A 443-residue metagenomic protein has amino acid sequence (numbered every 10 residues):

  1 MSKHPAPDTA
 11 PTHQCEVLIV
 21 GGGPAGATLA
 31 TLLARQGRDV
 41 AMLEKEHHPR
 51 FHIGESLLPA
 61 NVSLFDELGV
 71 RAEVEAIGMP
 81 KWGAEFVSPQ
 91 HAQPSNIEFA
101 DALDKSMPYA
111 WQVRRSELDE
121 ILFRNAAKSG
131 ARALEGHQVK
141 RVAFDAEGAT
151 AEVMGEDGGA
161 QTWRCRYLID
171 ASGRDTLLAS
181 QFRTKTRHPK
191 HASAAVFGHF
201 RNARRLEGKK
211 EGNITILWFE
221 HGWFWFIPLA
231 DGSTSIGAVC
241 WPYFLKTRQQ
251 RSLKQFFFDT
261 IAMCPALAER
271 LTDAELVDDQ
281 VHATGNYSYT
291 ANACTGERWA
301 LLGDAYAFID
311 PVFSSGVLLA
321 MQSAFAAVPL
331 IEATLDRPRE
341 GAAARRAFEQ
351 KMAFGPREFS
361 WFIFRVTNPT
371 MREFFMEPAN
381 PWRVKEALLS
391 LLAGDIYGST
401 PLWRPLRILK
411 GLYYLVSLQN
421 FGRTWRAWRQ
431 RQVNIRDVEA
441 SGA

Functional and structural regions predicted by a protein language model:
T9-G23: Beta1/beta-strand and adjacent pyrophosphate-binding region of the FAD-binding site in flavoprotein oxidoreductases
V20, A34-I53: Glycine-rich FAD pyrophosphate-binding loop
G26-A27: N-terminal Rossmann-fold NAD(P) dinucleotide-binding loop
H52-H91: N-terminal FAD cofactor-binding segment of flavoenzymes
I77, F244-L330, L335-A347, F354: FAD/FMN-dependent oxidoreductases across multiple families
L103-R124, K246-R251: Short beta-strand to alpha-helix junction loop
N125-L267: Predominantly flavin-linked oxidoreductase catalytic cores and closely associated redox partners
P329-A443: C-terminal helical "tail/cap" subdomain of flavin- and related membrane-associated enzymes
